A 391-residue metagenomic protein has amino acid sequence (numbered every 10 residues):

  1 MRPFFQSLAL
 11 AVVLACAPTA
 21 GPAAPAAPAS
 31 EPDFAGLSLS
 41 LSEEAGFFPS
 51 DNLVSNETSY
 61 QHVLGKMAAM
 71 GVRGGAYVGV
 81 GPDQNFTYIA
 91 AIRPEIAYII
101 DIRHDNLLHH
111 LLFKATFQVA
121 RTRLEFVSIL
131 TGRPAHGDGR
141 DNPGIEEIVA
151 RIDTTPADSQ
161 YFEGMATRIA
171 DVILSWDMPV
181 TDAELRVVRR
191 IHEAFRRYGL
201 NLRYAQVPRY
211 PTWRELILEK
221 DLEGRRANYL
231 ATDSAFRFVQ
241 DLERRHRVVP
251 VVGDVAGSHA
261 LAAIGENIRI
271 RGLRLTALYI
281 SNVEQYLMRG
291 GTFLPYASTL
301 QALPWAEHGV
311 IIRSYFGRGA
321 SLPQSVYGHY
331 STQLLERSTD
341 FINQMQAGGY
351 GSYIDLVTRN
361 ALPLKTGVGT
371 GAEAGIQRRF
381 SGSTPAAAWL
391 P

Functional and structural regions predicted by a protein language model:
Q6-A17: Bacterial N-terminal signal peptides
A26-A69, A76: Mature N-terminal segment immediately following signal peptide/propeptide cleavage in secreted/periplasmic
G71-N85, A97-Y98: Conserved class I S-adenosyl-L-methionine
D83, A256, L273-G290: A short SAM/SAH-binding and catalytic strip from SAM-dependent methyltransferases
I96-V249, M345-G382, W389: Class I S-adenosyl-L-methionine-dependent methyltransferase module
N228-A235, G253-E266: A Trp-anchored, charged/polar loop motif used as the substrate-binding/catalytic surface of acyl/ester-handling
A260-I264, Y286-S298: A short, conserved alpha-helix within the catalytic core of class I
G291-L390: C-terminal regions of proteins
